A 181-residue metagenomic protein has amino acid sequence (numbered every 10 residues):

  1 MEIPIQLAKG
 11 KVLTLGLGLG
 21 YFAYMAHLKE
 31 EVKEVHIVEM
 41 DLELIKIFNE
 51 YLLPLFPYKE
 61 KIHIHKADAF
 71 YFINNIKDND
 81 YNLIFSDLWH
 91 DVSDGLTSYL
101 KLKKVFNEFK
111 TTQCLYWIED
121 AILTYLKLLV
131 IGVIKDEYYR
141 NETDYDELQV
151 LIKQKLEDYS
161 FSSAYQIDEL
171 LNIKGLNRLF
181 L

Functional and structural regions predicted by a protein language model:
M1-F56, A67: SAM cofactor-binding core of SAM-dependent methyltransferases, primarily the Rossmann-like beta-alpha-beta module
A8-K9, V32, Y81, K110-T112: Short, well-ordered alpha-helix to beta-strand connector turns
M25-A26, N75-K77, K101: A short acidic, amphipathic alpha-helical/loop segment
L28-K29, D78, E108: Alpha-helix termination/capping residues and helix-transition junctions
E34, K61-H63, Q113: Conserved beta-strand segments of alpha/beta enzyme cores
L42-L83, D91-V92: S-adenosyl-L-methionine
D87: Residues lining the SAM
H90-L181: C-terminal substrate-binding/active-site "lid" region of AdoMet-derived donor-dependent transferases
